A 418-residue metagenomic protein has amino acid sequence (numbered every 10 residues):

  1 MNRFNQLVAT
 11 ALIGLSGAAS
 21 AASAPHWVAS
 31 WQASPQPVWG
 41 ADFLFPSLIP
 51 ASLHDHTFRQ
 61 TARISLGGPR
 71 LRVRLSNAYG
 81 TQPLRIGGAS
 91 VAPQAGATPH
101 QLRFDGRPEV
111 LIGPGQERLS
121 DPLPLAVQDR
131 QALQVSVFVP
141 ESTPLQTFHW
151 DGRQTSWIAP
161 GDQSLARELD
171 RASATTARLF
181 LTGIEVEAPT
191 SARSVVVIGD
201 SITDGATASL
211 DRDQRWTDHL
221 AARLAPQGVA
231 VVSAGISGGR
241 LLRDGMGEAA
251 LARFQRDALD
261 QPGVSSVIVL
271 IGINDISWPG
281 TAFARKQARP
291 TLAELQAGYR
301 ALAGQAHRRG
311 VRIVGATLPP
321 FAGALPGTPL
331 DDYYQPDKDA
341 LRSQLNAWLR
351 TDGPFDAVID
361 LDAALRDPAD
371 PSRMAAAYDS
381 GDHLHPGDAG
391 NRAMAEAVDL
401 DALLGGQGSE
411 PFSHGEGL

Functional and structural regions predicted by a protein language model:
M1-V8: Bacterial N-terminal signal peptides that target proteins for export
R3, A21-I198, A208-D211, G405-Q407 (+2 more regions): N-terminal secretory targeting modules
S16-S20: N-terminal signal peptide c-region/cleavage motif recognized by signal peptidases
W31, S52-Q60, L75, P83 (+8 more regions): Conserved SGNH/GDSL esterase-like catalytic core that processes O-acyl groups on lipids and polysaccharides
I198-D200, A316, I359: Active-site flanking residues adjacent to catalytic metal/cofactor-binding acidic residues
L251, S277, P319-F412: Catalytic His-Asp segment of secreted/periplasmic serine-dependent ester chemistry enzymes
V267-L270, I313-T317: Short beta-strand segments at enzyme active-site cores
